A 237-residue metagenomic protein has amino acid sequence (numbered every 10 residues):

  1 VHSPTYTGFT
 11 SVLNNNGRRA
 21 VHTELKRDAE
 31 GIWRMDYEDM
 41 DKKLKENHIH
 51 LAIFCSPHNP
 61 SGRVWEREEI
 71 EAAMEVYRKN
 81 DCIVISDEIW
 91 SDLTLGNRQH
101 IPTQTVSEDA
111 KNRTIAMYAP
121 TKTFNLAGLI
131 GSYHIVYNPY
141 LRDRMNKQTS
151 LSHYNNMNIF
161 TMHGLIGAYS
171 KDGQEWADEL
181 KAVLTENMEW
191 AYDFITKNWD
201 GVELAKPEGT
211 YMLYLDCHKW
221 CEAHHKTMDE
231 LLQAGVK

Functional and structural regions predicted by a protein language model:
V1-K237: PLP-dependent class I/II
